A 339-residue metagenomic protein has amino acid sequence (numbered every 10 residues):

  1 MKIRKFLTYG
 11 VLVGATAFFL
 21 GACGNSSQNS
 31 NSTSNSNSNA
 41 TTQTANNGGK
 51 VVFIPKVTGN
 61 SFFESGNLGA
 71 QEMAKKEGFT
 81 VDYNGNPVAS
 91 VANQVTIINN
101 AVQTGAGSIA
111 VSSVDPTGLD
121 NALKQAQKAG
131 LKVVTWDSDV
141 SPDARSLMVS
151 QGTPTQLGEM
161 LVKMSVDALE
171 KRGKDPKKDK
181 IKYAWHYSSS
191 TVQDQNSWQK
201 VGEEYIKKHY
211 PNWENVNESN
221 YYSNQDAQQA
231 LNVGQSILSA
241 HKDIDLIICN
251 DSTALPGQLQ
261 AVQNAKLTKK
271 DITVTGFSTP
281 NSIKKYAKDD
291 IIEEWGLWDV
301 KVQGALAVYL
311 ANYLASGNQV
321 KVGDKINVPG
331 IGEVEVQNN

Functional and structural regions predicted by a protein language model:
L20-N39: Bacterial lipoprotein signal-peptidase II cleavage site
G49-M73, E77, D82-I98, S112-P116 (+2 more regions): Extracytoplasmic "Venus flytrap"
F62-E77, L157-M164, Q193-W213, Q229 (+3 more regions): Short, solvent-exposed amphipathic alpha-helices that sit in or adjacent to ligand/effector-binding or catalytic
K75-P87, K182-W185, K207-Q225: Short beta-strand elements in bilobed, periplasmic/extracellular small-molecule ligand-binding domains
Q94, S150-D179, A230-L231, S278-I283 (+1 more regions): Hydrophobic alpha-helical segments within soluble ligand-binding/sensing domains
S108-K128, G202, S219-K285: Hydrophobic alpha-helical
A122-Q156, M160, R172-K182, P280-K288 (+2 more regions): Flexible loop/hinge segments that line or gate small-molecule binding clefts
K180-S190, D194, V300-N339: Hinge/cleft segment of the Venus flytrap/periplasmic-binding protein
